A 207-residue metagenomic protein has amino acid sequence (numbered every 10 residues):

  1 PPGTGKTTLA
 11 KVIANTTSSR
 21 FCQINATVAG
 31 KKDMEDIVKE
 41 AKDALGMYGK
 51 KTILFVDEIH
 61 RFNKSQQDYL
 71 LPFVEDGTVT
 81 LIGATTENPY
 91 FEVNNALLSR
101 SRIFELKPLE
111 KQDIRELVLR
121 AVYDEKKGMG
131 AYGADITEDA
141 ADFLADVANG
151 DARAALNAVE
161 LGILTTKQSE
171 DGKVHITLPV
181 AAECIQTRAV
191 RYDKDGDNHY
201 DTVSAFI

Functional and structural regions predicted by a protein language model:
P1-I24, K39-K42, L71-P72, D76: Walker A/P-loop
F21-I53, N63-K64: Short glycine-rich substrate-engagement loop in P-loop NTPases that contacts/grips substrate
N25-T27, R102-R115: Conserved AAA+ ATPase "SRH/arginine-finger" region at the nucleotide-binding site
V38, R100, E116-G130: Conserved AAA+ ATPase "sensor/coupling" helix adjacent to the nucleotide-binding pocket
K51, M129-V147, P179-A181, T202: Short conserved motifs of the RecA-like P-loop NTPase core
V56, H60-P89, N95-S99: Conserved catalytic/switch belt of AAA+ P-loop NTPases
D142-V147, R153-Q168, V203-I207: C-terminal helical "lid" of AAA+/P-loop NTPase domains
V159, T165-R188: Conserved C-terminal helix/linker of AAA+ ATPases
